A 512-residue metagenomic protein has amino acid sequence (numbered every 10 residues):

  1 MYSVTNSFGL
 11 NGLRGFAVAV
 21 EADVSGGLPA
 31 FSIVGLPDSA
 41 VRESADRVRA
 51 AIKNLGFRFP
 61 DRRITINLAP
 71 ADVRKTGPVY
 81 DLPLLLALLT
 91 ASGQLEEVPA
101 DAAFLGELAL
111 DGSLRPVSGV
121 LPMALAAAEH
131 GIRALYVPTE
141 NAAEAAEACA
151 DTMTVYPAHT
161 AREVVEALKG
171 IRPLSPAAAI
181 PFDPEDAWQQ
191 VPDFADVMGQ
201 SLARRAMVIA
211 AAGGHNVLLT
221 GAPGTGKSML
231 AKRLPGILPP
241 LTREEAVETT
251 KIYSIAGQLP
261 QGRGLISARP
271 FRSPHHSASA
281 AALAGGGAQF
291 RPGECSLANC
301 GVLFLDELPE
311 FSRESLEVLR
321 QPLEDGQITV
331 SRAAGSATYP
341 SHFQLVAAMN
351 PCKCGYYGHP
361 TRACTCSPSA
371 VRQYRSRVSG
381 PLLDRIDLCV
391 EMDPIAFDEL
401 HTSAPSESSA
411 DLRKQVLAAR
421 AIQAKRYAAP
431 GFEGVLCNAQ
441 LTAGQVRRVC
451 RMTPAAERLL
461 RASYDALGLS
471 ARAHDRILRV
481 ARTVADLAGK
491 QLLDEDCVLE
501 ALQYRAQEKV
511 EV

Functional and structural regions predicted by a protein language model:
M1-L218, A222, S228, S331 (+3 more regions): Peripheral, non-AAA+ core regions of ATP-driven protein-machinery
V18-V24, L283, D387-V390: Short beta-strand elements
S25, G56-F59, L95-E97, E129 (+9 more regions): Conserved catalytic network of the ASCE P-loop NTPase/AAA+ motor domain
V34, A40-A45, P60, N67-G77 (+2 more regions): Basic, amphipathic alpha-helical bundle interface domains used for macromolecular binding and assembly
V208, L265, P270, A280-L303 (+1 more regions): Conserved alpha-helical scaffold flanking the Walker A/P-loop in AAA+ ATPase domains
L219-P260: Walker A/P-loop
C300, D306-E307, V318: Walker B catalytic acidic pair
